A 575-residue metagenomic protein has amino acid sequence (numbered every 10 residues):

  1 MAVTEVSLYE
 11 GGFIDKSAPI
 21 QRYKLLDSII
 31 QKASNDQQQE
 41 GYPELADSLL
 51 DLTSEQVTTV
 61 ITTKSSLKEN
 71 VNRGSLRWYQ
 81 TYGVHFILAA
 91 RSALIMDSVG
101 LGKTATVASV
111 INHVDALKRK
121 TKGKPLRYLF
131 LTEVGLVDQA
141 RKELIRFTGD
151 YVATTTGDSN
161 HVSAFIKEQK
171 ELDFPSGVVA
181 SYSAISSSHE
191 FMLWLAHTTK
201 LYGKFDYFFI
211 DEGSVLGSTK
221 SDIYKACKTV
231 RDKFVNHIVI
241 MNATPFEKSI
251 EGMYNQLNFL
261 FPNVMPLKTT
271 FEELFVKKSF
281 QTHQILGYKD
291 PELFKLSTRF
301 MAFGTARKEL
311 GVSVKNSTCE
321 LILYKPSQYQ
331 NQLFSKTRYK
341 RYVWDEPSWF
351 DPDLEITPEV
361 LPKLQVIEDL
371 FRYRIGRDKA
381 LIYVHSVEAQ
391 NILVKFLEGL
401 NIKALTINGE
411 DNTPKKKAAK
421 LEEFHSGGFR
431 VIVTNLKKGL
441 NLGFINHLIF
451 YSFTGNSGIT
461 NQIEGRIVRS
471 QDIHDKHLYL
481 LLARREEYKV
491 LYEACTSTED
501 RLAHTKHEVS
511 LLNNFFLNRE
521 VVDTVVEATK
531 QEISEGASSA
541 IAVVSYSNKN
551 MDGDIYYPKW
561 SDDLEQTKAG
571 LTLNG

Functional and structural regions predicted by a protein language model:
M1-S92, K142, L172-G177, S181-A184 (+7 more regions): Charged, low-complexity
V99-G100, V235-S249: Conserved helicase ATPase motor motifs in RecA-like P-loop NTPase domains
T106, K124-R146, S249-I250, H385-E388: Conserved Walker A/P-loop ATP-binding site and its immediately adjacent core in helicase/helicase-like ATPase domains
L136-N160, L260: Conserved helix-turn-beta segment of the N-terminal RecA-like "Helicase ATP-binding" lobe in SF1/SF2 helicases
V179-I185, E190-L201, S221-N236, I240-M241 (+4 more regions): Inter-lobe coupling linker of SF2 helicases/translocases
S187-S188, K248-I250, Q390-V394, A418-L421 (+2 more regions): SF2 helicase motor core recognition
I402-N435: Conserved helicase ATPase core of P-loop NTP-dependent helicases/translocases
G458-N461, V468-E565: A conserved SF2-helicase RecA2
